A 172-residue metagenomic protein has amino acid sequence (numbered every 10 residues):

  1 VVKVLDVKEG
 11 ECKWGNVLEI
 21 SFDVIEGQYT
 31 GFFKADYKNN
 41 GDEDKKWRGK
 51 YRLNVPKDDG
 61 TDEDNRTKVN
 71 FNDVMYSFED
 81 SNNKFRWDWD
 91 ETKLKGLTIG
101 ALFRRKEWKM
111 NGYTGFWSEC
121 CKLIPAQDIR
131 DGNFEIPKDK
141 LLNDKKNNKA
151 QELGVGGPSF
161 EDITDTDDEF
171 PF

Functional and structural regions predicted by a protein language model:
V1-F172: Short beta-rich binding modules
